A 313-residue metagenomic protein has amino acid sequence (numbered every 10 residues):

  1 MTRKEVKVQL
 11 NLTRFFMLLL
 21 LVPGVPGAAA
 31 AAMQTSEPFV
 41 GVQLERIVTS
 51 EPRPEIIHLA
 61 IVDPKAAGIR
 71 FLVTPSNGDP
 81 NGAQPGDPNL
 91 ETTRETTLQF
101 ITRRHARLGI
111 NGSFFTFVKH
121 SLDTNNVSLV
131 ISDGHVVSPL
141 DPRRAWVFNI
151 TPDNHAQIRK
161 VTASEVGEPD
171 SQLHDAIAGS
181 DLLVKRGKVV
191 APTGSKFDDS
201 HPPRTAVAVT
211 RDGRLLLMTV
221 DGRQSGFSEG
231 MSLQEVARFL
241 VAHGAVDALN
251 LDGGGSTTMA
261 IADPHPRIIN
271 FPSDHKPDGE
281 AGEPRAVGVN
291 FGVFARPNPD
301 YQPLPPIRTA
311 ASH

Functional and structural regions predicted by a protein language model:
K4-F16: Bacterial N-terminal signal peptides that target proteins for export
R14-G27: Bacterial N-terminal signal peptides
A29-D141, W146, H155-Q157, P306: Zymogen propeptides
T74-N81, T162-G167, V220-S225: Short, solvent-exposed aromatic-acidic interface loops
K119-D141, P192-V246, S256-S312: Conserved, well-ordered active-site substructure
W146-P152, V207: Broad, structure-driven detector of short, well-ordered beta-strand segments within folded domains
Q172-G194: Short, conserved active-site entrance elements at the starts or edges of catalytic domains
